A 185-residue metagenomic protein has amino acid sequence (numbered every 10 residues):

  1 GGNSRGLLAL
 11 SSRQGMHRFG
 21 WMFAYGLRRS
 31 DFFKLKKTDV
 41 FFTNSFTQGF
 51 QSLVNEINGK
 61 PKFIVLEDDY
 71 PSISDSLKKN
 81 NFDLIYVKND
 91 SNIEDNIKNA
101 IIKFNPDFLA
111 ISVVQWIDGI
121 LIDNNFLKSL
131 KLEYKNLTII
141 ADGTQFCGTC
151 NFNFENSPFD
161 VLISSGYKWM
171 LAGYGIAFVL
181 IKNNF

Functional and structural regions predicted by a protein language model:
G1-A24, D31: A glycine-/small-polar-enriched, mobile loop at the entrance of the PLP active site in fold-type I
H17-R29, L35-P61, P71-I73: Conserved beta-loop-alpha segment that forms the PLP phosphate-binding cup at the N-terminus of a helix
N44-T47, V65-F82, D90-D95: Substrate-binding/gating loop at the entrance of the active-site cleft, primarily in PLP-dependent aminotransferase-like
S72, W116-G119, M170-L171: Short glycine-rich, flexible loops that bind phosphorylated cofactors or substrates
N81, N105, K135, P158-D160: Residue-level detector of structured alpha->beta connecting loops
I93-T144: Active-site phosphate-binding strand-loop segment of PLP-dependent enzymes
S157-F185: Active-site PLP attachment segment
